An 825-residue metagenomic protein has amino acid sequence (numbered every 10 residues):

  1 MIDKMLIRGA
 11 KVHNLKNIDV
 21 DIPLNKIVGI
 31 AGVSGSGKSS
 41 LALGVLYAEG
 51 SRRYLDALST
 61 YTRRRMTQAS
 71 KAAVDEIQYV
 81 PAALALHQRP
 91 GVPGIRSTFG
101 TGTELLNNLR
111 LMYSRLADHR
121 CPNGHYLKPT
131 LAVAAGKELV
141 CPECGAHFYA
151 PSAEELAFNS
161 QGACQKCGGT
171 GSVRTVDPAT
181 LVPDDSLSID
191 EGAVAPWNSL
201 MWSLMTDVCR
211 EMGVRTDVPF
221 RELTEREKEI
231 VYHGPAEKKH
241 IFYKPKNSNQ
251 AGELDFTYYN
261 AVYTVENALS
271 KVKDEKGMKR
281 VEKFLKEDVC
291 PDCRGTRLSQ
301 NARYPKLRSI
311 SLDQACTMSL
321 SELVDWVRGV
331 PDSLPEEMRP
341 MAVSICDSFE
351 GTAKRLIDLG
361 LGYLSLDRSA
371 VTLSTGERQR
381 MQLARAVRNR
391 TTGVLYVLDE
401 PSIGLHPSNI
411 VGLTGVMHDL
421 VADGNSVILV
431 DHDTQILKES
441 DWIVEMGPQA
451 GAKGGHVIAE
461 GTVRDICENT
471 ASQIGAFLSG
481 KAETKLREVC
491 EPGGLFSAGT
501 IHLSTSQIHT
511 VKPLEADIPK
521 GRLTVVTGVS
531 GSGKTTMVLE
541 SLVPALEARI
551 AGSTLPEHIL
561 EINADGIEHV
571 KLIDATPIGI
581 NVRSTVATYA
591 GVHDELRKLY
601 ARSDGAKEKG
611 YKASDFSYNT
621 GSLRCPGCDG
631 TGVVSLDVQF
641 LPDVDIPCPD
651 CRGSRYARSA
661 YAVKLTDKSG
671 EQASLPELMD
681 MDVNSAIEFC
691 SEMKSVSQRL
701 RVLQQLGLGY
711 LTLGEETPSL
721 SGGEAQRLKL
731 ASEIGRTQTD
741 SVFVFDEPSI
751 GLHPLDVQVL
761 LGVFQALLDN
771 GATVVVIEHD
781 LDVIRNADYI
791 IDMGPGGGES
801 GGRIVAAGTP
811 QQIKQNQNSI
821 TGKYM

Functional and structural regions predicted by a protein language model:
M1-M825: Conserved phosphate-binding elements of NTP-dependent enzyme cores
